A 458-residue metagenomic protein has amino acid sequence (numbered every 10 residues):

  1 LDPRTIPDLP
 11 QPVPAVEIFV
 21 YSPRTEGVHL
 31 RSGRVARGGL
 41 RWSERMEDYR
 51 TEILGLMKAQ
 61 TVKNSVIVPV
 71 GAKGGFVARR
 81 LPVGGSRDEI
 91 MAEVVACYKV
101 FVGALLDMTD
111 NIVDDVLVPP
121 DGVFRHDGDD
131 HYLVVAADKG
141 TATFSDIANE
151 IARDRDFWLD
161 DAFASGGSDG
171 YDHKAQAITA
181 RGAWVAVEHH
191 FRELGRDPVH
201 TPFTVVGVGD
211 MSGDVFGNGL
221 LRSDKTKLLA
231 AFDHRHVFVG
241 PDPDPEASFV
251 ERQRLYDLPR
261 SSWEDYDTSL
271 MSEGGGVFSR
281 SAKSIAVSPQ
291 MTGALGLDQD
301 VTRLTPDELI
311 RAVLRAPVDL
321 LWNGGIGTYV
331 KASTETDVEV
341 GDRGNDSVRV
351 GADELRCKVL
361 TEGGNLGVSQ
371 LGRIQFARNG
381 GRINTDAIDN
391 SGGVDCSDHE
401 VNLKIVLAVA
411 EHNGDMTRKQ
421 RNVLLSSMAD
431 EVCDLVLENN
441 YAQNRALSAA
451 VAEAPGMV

Functional and structural regions predicted by a protein language model:
L1-A136, S145-E150, D161-S168: Extended, well-ordered protein cores
G84, V94-V95, K99, L106-G128 (+1 more regions): Non-transmembrane, aqueous-exposed alpha-helical and coiled segments at domain scale
